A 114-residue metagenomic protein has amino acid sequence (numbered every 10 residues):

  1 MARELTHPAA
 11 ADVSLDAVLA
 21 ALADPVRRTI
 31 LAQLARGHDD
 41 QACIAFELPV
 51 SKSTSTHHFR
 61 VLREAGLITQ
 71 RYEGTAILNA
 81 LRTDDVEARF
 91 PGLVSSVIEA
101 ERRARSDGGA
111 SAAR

Functional and structural regions predicted by a protein language model:
M1, P25-V26, V50, H58-V61 (+1 more regions): Intrinsically disordered, low-complexity sequence elements enriched in Ser/Thr/Gly/Pro
M1-S14, A32, R36-G37, R82-R114: Amphipathic alpha-helical dimerization/coiled-coil segments that flank or bridge DNA-binding/regulatory modules
A17-S51, E73-D85: N-terminal helix-turn-helix DNA-binding core of bacterial DNA-binding proteins
I30-L31, S55, R63-G66, G74 (+1 more regions): Sequence-pattern detector for short linear motifs and compositional/periodic biases rather than a specific fold
I44-L67: Canonical helix-turn-helix DNA-binding module
H58-E64, E73-N79, E99-S111: Short, surface-exposed, charge-dense and proline/glycine-enriched linear segments
Q70: Short beta-strand "wing" residues that participate in macromolecule-binding interfaces
